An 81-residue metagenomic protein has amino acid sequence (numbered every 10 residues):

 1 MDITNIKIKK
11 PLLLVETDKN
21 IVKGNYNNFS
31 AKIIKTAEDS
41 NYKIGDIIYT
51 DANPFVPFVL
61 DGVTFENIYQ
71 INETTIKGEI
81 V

Functional and structural regions predicted by a protein language model:
M1-V81: Compact, glycine-rich, soluble single-domain proteins
